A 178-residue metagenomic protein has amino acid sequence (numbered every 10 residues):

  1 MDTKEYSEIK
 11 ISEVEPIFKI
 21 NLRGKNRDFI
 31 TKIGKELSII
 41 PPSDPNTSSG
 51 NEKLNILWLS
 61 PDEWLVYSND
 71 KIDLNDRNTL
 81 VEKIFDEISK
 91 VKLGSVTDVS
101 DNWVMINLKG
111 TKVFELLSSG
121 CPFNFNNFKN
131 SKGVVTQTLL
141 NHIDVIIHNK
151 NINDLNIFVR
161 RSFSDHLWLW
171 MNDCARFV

Functional and structural regions predicted by a protein language model:
M1-V178: Basic, glycine/lysine-rich polyanion-binding surfaces/domains
